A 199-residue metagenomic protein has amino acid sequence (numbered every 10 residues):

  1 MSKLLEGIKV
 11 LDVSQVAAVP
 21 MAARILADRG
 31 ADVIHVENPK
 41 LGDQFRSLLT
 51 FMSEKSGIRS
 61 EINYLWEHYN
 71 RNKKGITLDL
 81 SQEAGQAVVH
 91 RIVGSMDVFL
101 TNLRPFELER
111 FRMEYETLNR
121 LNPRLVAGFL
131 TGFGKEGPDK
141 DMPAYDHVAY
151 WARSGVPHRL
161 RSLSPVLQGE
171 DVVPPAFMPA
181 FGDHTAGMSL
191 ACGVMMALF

Functional and structural regions predicted by a protein language model:
M1-L198: N-terminal helix-loop segment corresponding to the beta1-alpha1 unit of nucleotide/adenylate-binding folds
